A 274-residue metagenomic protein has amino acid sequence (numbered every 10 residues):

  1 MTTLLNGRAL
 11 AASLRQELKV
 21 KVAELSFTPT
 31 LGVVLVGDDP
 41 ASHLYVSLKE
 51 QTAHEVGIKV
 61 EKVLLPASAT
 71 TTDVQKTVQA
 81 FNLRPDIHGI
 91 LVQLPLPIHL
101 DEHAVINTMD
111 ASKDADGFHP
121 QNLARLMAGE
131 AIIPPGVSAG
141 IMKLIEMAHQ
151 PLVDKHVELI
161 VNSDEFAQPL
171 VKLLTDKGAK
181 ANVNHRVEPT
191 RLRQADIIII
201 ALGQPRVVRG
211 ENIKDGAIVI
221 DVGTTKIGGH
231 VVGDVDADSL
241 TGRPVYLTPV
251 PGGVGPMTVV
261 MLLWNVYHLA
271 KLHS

Functional and structural regions predicted by a protein language model:
M1-F27: Positively charged, low-complexity intrinsically disordered leader regions
T28-D38: Short beta-strand segments enriched in small/hydrophobic residues
L35-V36, L91-P95, A201: Short beta-strand segments
S42-L48, I132-I218, V222, I227-T241: Glycine-rich phosphate/diphosphate-binding loop of Rossmann-like nucleotide-binding domains
A53-A67, A181-N184: Short beta-strand elements in bilobed, periplasmic/extracellular small-molecule ligand-binding domains
D73-P85: Short, well-structured alpha-helical segments in soluble
L91-L152, R206: Anion-binding alpha/beta catalytic cores of soluble intermediary-metabolism enzymes, centered on
V105-A115, H119, L123, D221-H273: Rossmann-fold NAD(P)-binding glycine/threonine-rich loop
